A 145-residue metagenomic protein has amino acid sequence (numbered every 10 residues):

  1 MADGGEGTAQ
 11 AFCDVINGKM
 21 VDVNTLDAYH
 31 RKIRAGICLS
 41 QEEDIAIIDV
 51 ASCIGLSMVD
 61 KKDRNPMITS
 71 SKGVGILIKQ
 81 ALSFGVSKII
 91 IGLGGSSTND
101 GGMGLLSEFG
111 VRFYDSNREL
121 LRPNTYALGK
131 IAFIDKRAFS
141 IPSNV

Functional and structural regions predicted by a protein language model:
M1, D22, L26, D63 (+2 more regions): Generic structural signal for short, flexible, solvent-exposed coil/loop and linker residues
M1-M58, V145: Glycine-rich nucleotide/cofactor/substrate-binding loop typically near the N-terminus or early in the first domain
G7-T8, N65, N124: Secondary-structure junction/capping motif
A9-Q10, D60, G101-L106: Short acidic, glycine/serine/threonine-rich loops at helix termini
K32-S97: Anion-binding (especially nucleotide phosphate/pyrophosphate-binding) glycine-rich loop and adjoining beta-alpha core
I68-K72, I76-G92, S97-N144: Glycine/threonine-rich beta-strand-loop-alpha-helix active-site module that forms ligand/phosphate-binding
